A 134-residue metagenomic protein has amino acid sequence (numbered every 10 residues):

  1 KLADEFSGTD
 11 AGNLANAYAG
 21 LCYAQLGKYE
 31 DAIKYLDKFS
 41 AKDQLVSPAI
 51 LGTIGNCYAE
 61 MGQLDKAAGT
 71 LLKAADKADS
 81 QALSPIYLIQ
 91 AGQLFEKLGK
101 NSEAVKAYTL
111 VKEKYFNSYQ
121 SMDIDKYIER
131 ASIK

Functional and structural regions predicted by a protein language model:
D4-G12, L26, S40-P48, K77-L83 (+1 more regions): Short solvent-exposed coil/turn linkers within tandem alpha-helical repeat scaffolds
